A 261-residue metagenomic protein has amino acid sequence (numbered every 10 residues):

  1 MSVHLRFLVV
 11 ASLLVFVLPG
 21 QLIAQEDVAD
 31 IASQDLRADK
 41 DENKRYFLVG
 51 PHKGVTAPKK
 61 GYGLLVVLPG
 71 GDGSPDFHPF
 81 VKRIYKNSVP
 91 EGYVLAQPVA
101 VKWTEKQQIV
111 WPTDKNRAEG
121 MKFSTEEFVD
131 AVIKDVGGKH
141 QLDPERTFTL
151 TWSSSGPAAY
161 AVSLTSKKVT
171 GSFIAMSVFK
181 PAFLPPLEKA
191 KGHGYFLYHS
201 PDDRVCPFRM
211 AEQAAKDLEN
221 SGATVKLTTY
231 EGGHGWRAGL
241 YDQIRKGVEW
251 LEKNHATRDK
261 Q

Functional and structural regions predicted by a protein language model:
M1-V9: Bacterial N-terminal signal peptides that target proteins for export
L8-P19: Bacterial N-terminal signal peptides
Q21-L64, Y93, M121, T125 (+6 more regions): A domain-start/cap signature at the N-terminus of enzymes
N43-R45, T56, K60-Q141: Serine-hydrolase catalytic machinery in alpha/beta-hydrolase-like enzymes
K59-G61, D76-V81, K106-I109, A161-V162 (+4 more regions): Short, solvent-exposed loop/turn and secondary-structure capping segments
K60-L64, E91-V94, D143-R146, S166-S172 (+2 more regions): Loop/turn elements at helix/coil->beta-strand transitions in domains of secreted/extracellular proteins
K139, E145-K191: Primarily recognizes the serine-hydrolase "nucleophile elbow" in alpha/beta-hydrolase and SGNH/GDSL folds
G171-E252: The feature captures the conserved acid-bearing segment of alpha/beta-hydrolase catalytic domains
